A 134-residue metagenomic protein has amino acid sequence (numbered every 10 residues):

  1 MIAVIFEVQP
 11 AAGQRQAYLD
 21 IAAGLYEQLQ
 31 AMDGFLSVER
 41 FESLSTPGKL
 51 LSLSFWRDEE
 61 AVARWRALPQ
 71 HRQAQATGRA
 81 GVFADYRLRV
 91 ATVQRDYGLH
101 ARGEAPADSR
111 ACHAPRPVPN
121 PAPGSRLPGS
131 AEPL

Functional and structural regions predicted by a protein language model:
M1-L50, E59-A67, F83-L134: Short S/T/G/P-rich N-terminal loop/turn motif that feeds into the first structured element of a domain
R79-A80: Short secondary-structure boundary/capping segments
